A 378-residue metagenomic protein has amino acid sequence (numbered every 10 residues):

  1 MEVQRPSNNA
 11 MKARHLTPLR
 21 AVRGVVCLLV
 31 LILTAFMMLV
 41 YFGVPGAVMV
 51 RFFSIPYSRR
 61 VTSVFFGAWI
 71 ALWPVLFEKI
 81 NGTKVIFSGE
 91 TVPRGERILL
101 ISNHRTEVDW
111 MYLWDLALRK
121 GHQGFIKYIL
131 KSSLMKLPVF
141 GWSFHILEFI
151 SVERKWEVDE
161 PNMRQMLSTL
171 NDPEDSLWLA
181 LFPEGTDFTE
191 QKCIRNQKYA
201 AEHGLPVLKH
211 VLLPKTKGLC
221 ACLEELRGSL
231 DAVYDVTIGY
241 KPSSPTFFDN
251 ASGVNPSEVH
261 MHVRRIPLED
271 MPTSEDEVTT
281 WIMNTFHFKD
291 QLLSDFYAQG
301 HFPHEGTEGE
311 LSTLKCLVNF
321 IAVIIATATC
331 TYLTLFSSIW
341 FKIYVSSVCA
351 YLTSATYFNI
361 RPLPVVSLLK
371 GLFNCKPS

Functional and structural regions predicted by a protein language model:
E2-I98, T106, M111-Y112: Membrane-anchoring hydrophobic helices of lipid-metabolizing enzymes
E2-Q4, K12-F42, T307-P362: Alpha-helical bilayer-embedded segments of polytopic membrane proteins, i.e., transmembrane/intramembrane helices
L31, A35-L39, A71, V75 (+7 more regions): N-terminal pre-first-transmembrane soluble regions of secretory-pathway and organelle membrane proteins
V44-M49, P161, P256-V259: Hydrophobic alpha-helical transmembrane segments
F53, Y57-W69, W73, Y344-S378: Membrane-proximal, acidic/low-complexity disordered segments on the non-cytosolic side of organellar membranes
F66-A71, L137, K215-L219, P256: A structural signal for well-ordered alpha-helical scaffolds and beta->alpha junctions
L76-F248: Soluble catalytic domains of membrane acyltransferases
Q165, D175, Q197-F320, F358-S378: Catalytic lobes of large eukaryotic enzymes
